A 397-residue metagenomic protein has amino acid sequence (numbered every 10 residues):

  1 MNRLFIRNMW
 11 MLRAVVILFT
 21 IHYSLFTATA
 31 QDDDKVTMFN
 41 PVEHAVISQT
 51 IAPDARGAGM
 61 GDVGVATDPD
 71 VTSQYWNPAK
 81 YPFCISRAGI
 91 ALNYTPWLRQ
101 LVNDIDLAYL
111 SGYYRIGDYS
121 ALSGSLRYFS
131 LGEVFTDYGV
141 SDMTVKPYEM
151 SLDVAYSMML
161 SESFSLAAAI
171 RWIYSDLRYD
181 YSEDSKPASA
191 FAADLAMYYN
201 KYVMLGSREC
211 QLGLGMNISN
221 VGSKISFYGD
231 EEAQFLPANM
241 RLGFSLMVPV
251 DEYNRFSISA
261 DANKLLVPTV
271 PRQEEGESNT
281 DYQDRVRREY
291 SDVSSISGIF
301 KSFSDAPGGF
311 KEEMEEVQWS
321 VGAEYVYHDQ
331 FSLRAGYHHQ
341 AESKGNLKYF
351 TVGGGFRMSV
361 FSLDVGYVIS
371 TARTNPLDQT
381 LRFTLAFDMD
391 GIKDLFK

Functional and structural regions predicted by a protein language model:
M1-H44, G391-K397: Cleavable N-terminal export/targeting peptides
Q31-K397: Subset of outer-membrane beta-barrel
